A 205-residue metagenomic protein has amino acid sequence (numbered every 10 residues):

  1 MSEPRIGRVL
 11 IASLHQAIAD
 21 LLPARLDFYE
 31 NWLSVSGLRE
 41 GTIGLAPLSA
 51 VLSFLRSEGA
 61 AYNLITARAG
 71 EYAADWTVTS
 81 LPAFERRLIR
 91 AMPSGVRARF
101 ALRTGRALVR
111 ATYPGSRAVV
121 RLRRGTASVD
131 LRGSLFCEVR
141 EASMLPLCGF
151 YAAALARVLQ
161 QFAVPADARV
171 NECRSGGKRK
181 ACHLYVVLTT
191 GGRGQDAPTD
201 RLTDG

Functional and structural regions predicted by a protein language model:
M1-T126, L135-P146, G176-K180, G191-G205: N-terminal accessory segment detector
V109-S116, L159-D167: Short secondary-structure junctions
A127-L131, Y185: A short hydrophobic beta-strand element
C148-V164: Active-site helix/loop of acyl-thioester processing domains in fatty-acid/polyketide metabolism, spanning hotdog-fold
A168-T189: Beta-rich nucleic-acid/ligand-interaction surfaces
